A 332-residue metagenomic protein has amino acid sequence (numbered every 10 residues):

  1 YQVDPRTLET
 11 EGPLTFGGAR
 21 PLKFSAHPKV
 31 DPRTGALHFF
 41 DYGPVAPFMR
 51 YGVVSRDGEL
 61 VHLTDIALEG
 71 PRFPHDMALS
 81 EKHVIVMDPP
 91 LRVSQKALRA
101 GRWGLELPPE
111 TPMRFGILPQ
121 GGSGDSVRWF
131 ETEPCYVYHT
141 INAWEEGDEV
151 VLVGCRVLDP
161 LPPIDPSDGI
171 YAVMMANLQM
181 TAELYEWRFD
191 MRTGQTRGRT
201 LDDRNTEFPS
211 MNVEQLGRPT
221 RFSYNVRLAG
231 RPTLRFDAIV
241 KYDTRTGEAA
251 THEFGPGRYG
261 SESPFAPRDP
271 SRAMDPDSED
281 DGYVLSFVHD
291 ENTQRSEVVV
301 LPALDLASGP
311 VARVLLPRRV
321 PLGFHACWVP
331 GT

Functional and structural regions predicted by a protein language model:
Y1-T332: Beta-propeller domains
